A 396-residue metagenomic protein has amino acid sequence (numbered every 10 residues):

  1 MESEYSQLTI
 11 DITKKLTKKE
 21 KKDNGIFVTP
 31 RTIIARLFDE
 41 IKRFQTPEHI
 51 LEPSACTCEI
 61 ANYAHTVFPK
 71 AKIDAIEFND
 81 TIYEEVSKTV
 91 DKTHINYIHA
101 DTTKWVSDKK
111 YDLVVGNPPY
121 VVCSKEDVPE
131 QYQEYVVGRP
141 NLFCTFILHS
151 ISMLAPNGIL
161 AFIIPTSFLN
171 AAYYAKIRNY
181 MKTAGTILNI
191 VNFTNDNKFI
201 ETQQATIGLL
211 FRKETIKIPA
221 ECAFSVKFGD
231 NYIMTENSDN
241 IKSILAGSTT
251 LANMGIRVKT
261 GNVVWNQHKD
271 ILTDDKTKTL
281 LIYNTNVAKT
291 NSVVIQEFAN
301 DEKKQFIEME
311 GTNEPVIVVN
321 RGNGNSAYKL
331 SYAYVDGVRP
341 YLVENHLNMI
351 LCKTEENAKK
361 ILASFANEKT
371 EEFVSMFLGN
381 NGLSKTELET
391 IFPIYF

Functional and structural regions predicted by a protein language model:
M1-T93, D101, P118, N170 (+3 more regions): Class I S-adenosyl-L-methionine
L37-E40, I50-Y63, A100-W105, K109-P129 (+3 more regions): Conserved proline-anchored active-site loop of SAM-dependent methyltransferases that bridges a beta-strand
D80, R139-N195, G208-L209: Conserved Class I SAM-dependent methyltransferase catalytic core
I98-D101, V191-N192: Short loop/edge segments at beta-strand edges and connector loops that shape dinucleotide/nucleotide cofactor-binding
P129-V137: Short alpha-helical oligomerization interface
F193-K198, G379: Short, solvent-exposed loop/turn elements at beta->coil junctions and helix N-caps that rim active or binding pockets
I200-N266: Flexible, glycine-/basic-rich loop-and-beta segments that form/coincide with the SAM-dependent methyltransferase
A246-F396: Polybasic, glycine- and aromatic-enriched phosphate-binding surface used to engage nucleic acids
